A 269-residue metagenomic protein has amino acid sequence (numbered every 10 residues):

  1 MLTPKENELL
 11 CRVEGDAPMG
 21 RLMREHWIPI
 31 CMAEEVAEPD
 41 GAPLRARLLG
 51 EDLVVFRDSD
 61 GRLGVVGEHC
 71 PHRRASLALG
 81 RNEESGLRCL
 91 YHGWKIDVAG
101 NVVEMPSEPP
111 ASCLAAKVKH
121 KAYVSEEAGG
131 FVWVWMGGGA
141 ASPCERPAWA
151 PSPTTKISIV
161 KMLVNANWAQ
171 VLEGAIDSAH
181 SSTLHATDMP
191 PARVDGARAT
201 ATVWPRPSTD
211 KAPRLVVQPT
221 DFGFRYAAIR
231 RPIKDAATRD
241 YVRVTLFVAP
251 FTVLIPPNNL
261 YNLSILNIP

Functional and structural regions predicted by a protein language model:
M1-D52: Zn-dependent metallo-beta-lactamase
M1-M19, C70, A186-A201: Short, charged N-terminal helix-start/capping segments
R12, M23, V118, V164-W168 (+1 more regions): A structural signal for well-ordered alpha-helical scaffolds and beta->alpha junctions
R21, E104, E173: Charged/polar, solvent-exposed surface patches and flexible loops
W27, G100, A179-H180: Secondary-structure boundary/capping signal
C31-S158, R214, D221, I233-Y241 (+2 more regions): Rieske [2Fe-2S] iron-sulfur-binding domain
R62, W133, G139-P269: C-terminal catalytic domain of Rieske-type non-heme iron oxygenases
